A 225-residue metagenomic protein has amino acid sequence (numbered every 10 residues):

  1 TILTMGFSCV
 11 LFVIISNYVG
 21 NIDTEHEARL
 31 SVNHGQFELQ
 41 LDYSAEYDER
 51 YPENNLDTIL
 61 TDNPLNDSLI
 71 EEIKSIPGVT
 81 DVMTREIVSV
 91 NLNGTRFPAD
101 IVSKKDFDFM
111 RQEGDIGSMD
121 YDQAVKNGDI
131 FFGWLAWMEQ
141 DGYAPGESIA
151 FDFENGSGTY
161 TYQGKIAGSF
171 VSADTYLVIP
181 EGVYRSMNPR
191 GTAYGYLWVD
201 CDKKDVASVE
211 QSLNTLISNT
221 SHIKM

Functional and structural regions predicted by a protein language model:
T1-N21: Short, strongly hydrophobic transmembrane alpha-helices
G20, T24-M225: Basic-flanked hydrophobic alpha-helices used for secretion and membrane insertion
